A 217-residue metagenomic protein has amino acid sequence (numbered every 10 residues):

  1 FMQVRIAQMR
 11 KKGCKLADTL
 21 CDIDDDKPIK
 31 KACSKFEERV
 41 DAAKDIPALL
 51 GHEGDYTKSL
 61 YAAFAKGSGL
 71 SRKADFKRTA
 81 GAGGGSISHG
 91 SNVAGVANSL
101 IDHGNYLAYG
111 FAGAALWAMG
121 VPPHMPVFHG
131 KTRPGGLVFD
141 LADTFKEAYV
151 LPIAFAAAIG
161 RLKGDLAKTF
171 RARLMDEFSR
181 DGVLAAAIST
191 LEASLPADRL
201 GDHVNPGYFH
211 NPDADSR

Functional and structural regions predicted by a protein language model:
F1-R217: Active-site helix-to-loop segments that bind/position phosphate- or nucleotide-bearing substrates and donors across
